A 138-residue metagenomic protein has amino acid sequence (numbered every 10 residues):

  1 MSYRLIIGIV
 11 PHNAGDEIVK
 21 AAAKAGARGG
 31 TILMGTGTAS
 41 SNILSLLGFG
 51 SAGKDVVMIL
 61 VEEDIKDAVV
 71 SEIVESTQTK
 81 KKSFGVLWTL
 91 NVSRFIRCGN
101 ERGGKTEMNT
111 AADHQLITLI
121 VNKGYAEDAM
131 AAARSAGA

Functional and structural regions predicted by a protein language model:
M1-A138: Positively charged, small/polar-rich N-terminal and surface patches that mediate targeting and assembly and bind
